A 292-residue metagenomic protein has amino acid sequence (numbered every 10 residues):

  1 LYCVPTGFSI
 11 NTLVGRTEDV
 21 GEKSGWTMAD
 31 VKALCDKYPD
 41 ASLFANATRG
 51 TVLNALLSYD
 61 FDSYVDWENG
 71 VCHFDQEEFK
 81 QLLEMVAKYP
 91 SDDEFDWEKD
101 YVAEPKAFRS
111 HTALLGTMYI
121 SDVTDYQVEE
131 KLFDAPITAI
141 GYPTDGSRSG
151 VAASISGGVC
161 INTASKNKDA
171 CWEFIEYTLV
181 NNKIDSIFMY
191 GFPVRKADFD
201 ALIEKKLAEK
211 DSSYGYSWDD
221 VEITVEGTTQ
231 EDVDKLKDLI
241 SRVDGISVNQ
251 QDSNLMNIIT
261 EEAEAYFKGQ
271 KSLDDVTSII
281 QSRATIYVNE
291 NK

Functional and structural regions predicted by a protein language model:
L1-E18, S42, T138-A152, R242-Q250: A structural signal for short loop-to-beta-strand junctions that line the ligand-binding cleft of periplasmic/secreted
L1-W26, A47-N69, A153-I161, N254-A263: Periplasmic solute-binding protein
Y2-C3, D40-T48, N181-P193, I286-K292: Bilobed periplasmic-binding protein-like "clamshell/Venus-flytrap" ligand-binding domains
D30, Q81-M85, K166-T178, V276: Short amphipathic alpha-helical coupling segments at ligand-binding clamshell hinges and other catalytic/signaling
A33-D36, Y89-S91, Y101-G116, I120-S121 (+3 more regions): Short helices/loops that flank or line small-molecule/ion binding pockets
N69-D100, T138-Y142: Glycine-centered hinge/linker elements that transmit conformational signals in sensory and ligand-binding systems
E130-A201: Extracytoplasmic/periplasmic substrate-recognition and gating elements
A153, S213-A284: C-terminal capping/gating helix-and-loop segments adjacent to ligand/active sites or protein-protein/ligand interfaces
